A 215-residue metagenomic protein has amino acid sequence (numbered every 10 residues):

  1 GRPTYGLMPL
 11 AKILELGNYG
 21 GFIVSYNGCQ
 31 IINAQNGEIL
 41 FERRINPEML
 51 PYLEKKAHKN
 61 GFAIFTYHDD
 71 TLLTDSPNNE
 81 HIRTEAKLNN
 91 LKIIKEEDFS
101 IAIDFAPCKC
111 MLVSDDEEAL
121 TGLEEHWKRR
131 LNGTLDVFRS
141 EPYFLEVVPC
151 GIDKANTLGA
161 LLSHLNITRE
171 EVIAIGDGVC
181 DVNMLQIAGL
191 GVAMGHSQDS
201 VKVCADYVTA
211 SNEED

Functional and structural regions predicted by a protein language model:
G1, E96-E97, N212-D215: Short, intrinsically disordered, charge-balanced linker/junction segments flanking boundaries in proteins
G1-H81: Active-site phosphate-binding/coordination module
P3, N27-G28, D69-D70, Y143 (+3 more regions): A generic "binding-loop/recognition-motif" signal
Y5-G6, E118, D153, V179-C180 (+2 more regions): Short alpha-helical
L7-A11, L123, W127, V201: Hydrophobic packing residues within well-ordered alpha-helices of enzyme cores
L14-Y19, N27, L131-G133, I187-A188 (+1 more regions): Short, structured coil segments at secondary-structure junctions
K56, N60-I175, V179: Conserved acidic, metal-coordinating active-site core of Asp-based, Mg2+-dependent phosphoryl-transfer enzymes
L158, T168-N212: Acidic, Mg2+-coordinating phosphoryl-transfer loop and its flanking beta/alpha structural elements, shared across
